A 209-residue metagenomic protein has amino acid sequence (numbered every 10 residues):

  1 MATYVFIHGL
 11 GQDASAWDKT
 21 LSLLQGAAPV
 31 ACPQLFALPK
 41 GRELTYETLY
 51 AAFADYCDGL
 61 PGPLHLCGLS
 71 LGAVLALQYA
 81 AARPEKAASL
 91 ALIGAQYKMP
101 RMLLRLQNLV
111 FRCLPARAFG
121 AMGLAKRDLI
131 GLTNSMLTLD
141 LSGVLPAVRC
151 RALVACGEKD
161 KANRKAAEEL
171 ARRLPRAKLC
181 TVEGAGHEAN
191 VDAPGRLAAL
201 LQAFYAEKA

Functional and structural regions predicted by a protein language model:
G9-Q12, S70: Active-site glycine-rich loops that stabilize anionic/oxyanionic intermediates across multiple enzyme folds
D18-S22, A31-H65, A199: Active-site loop/oxyanion-hole signature of alpha/beta-hydrolase fold enzymes
Y46, A81-A82, K86-A116, R164: Flexible "cap/lid" loop of the alpha/beta hydrolase fold
G68-A76: Gly/Ala-rich beta-loop-alpha elbow adjacent to hydrolase catalytic centers
R117-G143, K159: Hydrophobic, aromatic-rich cap/lid helix
A147-V148, V154-C156: Short beta-strand/loop motif that positions the catalytic acidic residue of the alpha/beta-hydrolase fold
K161-A167: Conserved alpha/beta-hydrolase "acid-adjacent" motif
A185-P194: Catalytic histidine-centered segment of alpha/beta-hydrolase-like enzymes
